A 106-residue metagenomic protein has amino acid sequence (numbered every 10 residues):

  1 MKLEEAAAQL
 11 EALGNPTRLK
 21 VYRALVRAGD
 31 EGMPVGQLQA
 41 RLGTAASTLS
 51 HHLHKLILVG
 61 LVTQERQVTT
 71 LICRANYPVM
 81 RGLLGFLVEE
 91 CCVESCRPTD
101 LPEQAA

Functional and structural regions predicted by a protein language model:
M1-E5, R23-R27, Y77-A106: Amphipathic alpha-helical dimerization/coiled-coil segments that flank or bridge DNA-binding/regulatory modules
E4-A45, R66-V79: N-terminal helix-turn-helix DNA-binding core of bacterial DNA-binding proteins
A8, L58-V59: A generic local structural motif
A40, I57-L58: Alpha-helical residues within the helix-turn-helix
L53-H54: Short, hydrophobic-biased segments on the C-terminal half of alpha helices that form "recognition helices"
